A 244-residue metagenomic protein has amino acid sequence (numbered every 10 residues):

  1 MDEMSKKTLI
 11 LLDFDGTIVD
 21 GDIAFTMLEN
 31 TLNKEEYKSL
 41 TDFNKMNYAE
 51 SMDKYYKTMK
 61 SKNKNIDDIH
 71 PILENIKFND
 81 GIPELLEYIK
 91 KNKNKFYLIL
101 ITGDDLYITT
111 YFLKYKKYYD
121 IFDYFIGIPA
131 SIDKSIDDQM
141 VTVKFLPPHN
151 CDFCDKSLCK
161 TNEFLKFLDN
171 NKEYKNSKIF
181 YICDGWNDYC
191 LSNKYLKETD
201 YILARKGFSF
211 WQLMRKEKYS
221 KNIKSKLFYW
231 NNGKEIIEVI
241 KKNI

Functional and structural regions predicted by a protein language model:
M1-E3, N171-K172: Short boundary motifs at domain starts and secondary-structure transition points
D2-S131: Alpha-helical substrate-recognition element adjacent to the catalytic core
L9, D80-I99, D104-I244: C-terminal cap/substrate-recognition subdomain and adjoining C-terminal extension of metal-dependent phosphatase-like
